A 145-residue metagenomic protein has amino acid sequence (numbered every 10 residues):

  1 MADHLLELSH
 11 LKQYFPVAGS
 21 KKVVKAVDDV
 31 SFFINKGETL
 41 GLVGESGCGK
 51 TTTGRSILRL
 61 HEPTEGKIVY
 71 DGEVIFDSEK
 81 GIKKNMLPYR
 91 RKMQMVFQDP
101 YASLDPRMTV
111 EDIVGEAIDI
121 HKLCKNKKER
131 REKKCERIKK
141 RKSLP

Functional and structural regions predicted by a protein language model:
M1-P145: ABC transporter nucleotide-binding domains
